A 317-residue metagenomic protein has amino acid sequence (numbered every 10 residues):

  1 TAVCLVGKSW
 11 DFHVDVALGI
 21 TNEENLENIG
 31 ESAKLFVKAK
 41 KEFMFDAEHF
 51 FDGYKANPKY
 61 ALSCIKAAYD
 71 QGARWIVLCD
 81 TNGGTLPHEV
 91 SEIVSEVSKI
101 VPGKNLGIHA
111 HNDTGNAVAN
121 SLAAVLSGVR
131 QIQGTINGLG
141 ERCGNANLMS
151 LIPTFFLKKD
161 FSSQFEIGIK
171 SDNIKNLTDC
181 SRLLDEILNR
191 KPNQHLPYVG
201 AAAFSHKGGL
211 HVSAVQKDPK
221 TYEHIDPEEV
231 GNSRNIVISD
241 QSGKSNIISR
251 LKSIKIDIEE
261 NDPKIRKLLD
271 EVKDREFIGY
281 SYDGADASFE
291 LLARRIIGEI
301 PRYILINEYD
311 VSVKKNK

Functional and structural regions predicted by a protein language model:
T1-L106, L122-V129: Alpha/beta enzyme core
N22, F51-Y54, P58, D80-P87 (+6 more regions): Hydrophobic alpha-helical scaffolding
E31, L35, S63, A67 (+8 more regions): Alpha-helical scaffold segments in soluble metabolic enzymes
L62, G115-V118, N145: Glycine-rich phosphate-binding loop at the start of an alpha helix
V90, C143-S150: Histidine/acidic-residue-rich catalytic or RNA/ligand-binding cores of hydrolases and nuclease-related proteins
V97-K104, R130-Q133, G138, L148 (+1 more regions): Internal nucleotide-binding/catalytic subdomain
H109-T135: Small-aliphatic-rich amphipathic alpha-helix that forms the alpha element of a beta-alpha
P153-F155, D160-K317: A mid-to-C-terminal "edge-of-domain" accessory segment
